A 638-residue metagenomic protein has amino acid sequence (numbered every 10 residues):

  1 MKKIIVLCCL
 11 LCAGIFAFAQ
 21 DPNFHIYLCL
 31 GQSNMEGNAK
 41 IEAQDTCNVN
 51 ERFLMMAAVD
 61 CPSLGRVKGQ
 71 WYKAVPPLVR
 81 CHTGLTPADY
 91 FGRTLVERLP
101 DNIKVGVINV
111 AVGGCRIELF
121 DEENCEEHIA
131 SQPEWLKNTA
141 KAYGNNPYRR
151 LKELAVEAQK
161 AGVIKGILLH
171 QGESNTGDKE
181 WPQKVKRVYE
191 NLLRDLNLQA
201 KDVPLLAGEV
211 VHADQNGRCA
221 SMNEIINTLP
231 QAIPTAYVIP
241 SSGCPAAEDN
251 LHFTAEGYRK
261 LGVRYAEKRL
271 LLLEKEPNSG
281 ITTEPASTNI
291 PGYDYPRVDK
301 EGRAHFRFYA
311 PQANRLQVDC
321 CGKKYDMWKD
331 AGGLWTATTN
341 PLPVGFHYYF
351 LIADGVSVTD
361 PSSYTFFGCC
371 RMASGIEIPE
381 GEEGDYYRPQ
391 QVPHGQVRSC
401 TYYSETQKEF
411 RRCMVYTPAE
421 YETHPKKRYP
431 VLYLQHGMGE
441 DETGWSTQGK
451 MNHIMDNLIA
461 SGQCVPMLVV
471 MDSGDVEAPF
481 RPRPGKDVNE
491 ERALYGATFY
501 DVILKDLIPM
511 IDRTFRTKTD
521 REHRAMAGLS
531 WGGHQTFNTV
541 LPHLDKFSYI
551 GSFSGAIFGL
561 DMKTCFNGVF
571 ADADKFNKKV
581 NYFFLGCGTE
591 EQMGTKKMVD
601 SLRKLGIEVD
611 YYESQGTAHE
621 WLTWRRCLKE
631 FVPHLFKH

Functional and structural regions predicted by a protein language model:
M1-I4: Positively charged n-region of N-terminal signal peptides that target proteins for export
C9-F18: Hydrophobic h-region of N-terminal signal peptides that target proteins for export in Gram-negative bacteria
N23-H25, E256, K260-E284: Conserved catalytic region of serine esterases and O-acyltransferases that act on ester linkages in lipids
H25-L85, G113-R116: Catalytic nucleophile-elbow at a beta strand-turn-alpha helix junction centered on a G-D-S/GDSL motif, marking
Q32-I41, N48, F120-D121, S131-N138 (+11 more regions): Non-catalytic cap/lid and distal C-terminal segments of serine-dependent acyl enzymes
P62-A158, T176, D214-C219: Conserved SGNH/GDSL esterase-like catalytic core that processes O-acyl groups on lipids and polysaccharides
V107, P204-E209, R218-E248, K260-L272: Extracellular serine-dependent O-acyl
L168, E173, D195-A220, V470-S473: Active-site segments of SGNH/GDSL-like serine hydrolases that catalyze O-acetyl group transfer/hydrolysis on lipids
